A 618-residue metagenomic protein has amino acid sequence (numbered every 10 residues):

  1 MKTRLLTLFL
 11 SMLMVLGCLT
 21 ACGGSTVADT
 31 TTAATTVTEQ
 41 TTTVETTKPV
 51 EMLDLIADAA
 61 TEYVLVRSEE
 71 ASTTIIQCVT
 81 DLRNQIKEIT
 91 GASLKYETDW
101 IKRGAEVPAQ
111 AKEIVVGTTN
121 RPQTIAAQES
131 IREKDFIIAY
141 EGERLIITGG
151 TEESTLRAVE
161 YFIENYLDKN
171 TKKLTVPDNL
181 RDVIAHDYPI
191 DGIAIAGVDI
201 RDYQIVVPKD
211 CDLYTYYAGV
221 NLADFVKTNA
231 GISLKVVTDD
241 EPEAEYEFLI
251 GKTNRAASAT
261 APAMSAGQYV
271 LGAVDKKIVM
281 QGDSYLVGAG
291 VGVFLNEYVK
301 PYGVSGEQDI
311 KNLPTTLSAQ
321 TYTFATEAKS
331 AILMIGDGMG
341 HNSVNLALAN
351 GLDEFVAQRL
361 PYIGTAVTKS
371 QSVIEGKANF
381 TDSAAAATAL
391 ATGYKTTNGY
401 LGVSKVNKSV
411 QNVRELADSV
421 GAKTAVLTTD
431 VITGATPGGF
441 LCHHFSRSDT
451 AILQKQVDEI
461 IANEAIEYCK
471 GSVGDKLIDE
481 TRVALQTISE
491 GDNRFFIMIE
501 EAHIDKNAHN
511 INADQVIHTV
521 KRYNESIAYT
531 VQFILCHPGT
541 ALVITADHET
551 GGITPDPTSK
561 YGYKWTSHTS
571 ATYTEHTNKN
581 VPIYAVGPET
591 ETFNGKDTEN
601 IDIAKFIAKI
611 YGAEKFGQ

Functional and structural regions predicted by a protein language model:
M1-L6: Positively charged n-region of N-terminal signal peptides that target proteins for export
F9-C18: Bacterial N-terminal signal peptides
C18-V37: Sec-dependent signal peptide cleavage junction
V37-T323: Solvent-exposed alpha-helical segments and adjacent loops that form catalytic or protein-interaction surfaces
T61-E62, A92, A109-K112, E143 (+13 more regions): Loop/turn elements at helix/coil->beta-strand transitions in domains of secreted/extracellular proteins
T315-S472, E549-Q618: N-terminal catalytic scaffold of extracellular/periplasmic and nuclease hydrolases that process anionic headgroups
H341, Y523-K560: Metal-dependent active-site segment of extracytoplasmic phospho-/sulfohydrolases and closely related
A435-C442, C469, A484-L485, S489-R494 (+1 more regions): Active-site His/acidic residue clusters
